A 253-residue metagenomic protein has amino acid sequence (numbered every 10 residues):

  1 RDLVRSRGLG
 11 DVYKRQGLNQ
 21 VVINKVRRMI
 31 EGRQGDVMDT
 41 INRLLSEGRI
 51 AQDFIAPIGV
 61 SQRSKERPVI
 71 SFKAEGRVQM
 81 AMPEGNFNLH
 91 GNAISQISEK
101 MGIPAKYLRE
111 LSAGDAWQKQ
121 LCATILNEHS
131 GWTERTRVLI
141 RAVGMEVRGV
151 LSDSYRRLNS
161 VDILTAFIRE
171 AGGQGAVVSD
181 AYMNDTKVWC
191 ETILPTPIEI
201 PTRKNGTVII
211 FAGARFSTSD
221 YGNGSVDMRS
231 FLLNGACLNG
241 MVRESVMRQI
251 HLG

Functional and structural regions predicted by a protein language model:
R1-Q16: Single conserved hydrophobic/aromatic residue that forms the stacking wall/gate of nucleotide- or nucleobase-binding
G17-V60: Charged, amphipathic alpha-helical stretches
I30, I55, I70-K73, N86: Short helix/turn-capping signatures at newly exposed starts of structured segments
G32, E47, A51, S61 (+3 more regions): Surface-exposed polar/charged interaction patches
G48, Q52, R63, S71-K73 (+1 more regions): Mixed-charge, low-complexity interaction segments
A81-N88, N92-S95, E99-R169: Terminal, regulation- and interaction-focused segments at domain boundaries
Y155-G253: Intrinsic disorder/low-complexity polar-acidic segments
